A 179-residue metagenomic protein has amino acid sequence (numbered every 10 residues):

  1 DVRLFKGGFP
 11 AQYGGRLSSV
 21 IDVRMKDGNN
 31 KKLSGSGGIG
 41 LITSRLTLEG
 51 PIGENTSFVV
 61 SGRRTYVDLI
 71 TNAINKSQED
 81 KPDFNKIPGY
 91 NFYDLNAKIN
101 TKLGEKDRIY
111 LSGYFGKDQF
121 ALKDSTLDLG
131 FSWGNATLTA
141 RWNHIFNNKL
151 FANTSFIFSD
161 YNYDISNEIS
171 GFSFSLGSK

Functional and structural regions predicted by a protein language model:
D1-K32, R45-T47: A beta-strand signature from Gram-negative outer-membrane beta-barrel systems, especially the internal plug domain
G14-L17, E49, T71-A73, L122-D124 (+1 more regions): Short aromatic-enriched loop/helix-cap "lid" or pocket-rim segments at secondary-structure transitions that line
R16, N30, G37-L41, P88-F92 (+2 more regions): Transmembrane beta-barrel outer-membrane domains
M25-I42, F115, F158-S159: Transmembrane beta-strand segments that form the barrel wall of outer-membrane beta-barrel proteins
G40-R64, P82-Q119, W133-T154: Transmembrane beta-barrel wall of Gram-negative outer-membrane proteins
T65-L69: Short gly/pro/ser/thr-enriched loop/turn and capping motifs at secondary-structure boundaries
I70-D83: Hydrophobic alpha-helical membrane segments
K117-K179: Replace "related TpsB outer-membrane translocases also match" with "some related outer-membrane beta-barrels such as
